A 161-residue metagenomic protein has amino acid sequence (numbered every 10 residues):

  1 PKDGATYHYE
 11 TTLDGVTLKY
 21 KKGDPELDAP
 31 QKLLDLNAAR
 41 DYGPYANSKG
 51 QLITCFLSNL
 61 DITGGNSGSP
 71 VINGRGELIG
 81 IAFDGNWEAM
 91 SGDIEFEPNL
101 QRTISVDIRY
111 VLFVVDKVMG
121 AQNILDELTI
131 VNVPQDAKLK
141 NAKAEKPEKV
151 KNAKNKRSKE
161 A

Functional and structural regions predicted by a protein language model:
P1-G65, V71-K154, K159-E160: Serine endopeptidase catalytic core focused on the charge-relay Asp
